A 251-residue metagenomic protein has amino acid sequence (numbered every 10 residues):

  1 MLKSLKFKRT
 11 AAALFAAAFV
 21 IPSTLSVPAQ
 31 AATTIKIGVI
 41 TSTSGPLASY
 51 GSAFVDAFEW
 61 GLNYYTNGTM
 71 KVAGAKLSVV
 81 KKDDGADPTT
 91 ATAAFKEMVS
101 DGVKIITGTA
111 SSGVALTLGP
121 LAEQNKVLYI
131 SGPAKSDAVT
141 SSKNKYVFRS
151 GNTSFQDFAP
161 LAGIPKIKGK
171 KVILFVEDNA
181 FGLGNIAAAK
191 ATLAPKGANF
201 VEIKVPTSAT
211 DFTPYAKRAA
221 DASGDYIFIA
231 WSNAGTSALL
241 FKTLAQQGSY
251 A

Functional and structural regions predicted by a protein language model:
L2-L14, T24: Bacterial N-terminal signal peptides that target proteins for export
V20-A29: C-terminal segment of classical bacterial N-terminal signal peptides
P28-V39, T69-S78, P165-G169: Immediate post-signal peptide segment of exported/extracytoplasmic ligand-binding proteins
T34-V55, T109, K171-F175: Short beta-strand segments enriched in small/hydrophobic residues
K36, I105, K126-L128, K171 (+1 more regions): Proline-centered loop/turn at the N-terminus of a beta-strand
T43, G85, D178-N179: Residue-level signal for short, function-critical loop segments
S49-F54, Y64, G68-S141, S150 (+3 more regions): Beta-alpha junction/loop-to-helix N-cap segments that form part of ligand/metal-binding clefts
A93, D137-A138, K145-G248: Extracellular/periplasmic Venus flytrap/periplasmic-binding protein
